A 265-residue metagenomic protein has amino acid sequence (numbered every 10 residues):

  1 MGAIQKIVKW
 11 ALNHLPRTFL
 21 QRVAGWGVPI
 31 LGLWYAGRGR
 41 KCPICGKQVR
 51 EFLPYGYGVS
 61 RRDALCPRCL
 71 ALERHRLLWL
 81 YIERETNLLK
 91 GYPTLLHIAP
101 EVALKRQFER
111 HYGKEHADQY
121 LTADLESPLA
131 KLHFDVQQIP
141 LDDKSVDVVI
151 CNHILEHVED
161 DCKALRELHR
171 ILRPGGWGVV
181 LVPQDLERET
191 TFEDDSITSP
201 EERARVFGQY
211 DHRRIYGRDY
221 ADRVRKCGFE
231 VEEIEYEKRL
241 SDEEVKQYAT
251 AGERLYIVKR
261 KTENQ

Functional and structural regions predicted by a protein language model:
G2-P140, E235, R239-I257, T262-N264: Conserved N-terminal segment of class I S-adenosyl-L-methionine
V28-A36, R40, E159-H169, R173-N264: S-adenosyl-L-methionine-dependent methyltransferase catalytic module, highlighting the catalytic core
Y92, V146-D147: Local beta-strand N-terminus motif with an aromatic residue
L129, P140-D143, V158-C162: Activation segment
I150: A conserved beta-strand element that flanks and buttresses the S-adenosyl-L-methionine
H153-H157: Short catalytic micro-motifs in class I SAM-dependent methyltransferases
